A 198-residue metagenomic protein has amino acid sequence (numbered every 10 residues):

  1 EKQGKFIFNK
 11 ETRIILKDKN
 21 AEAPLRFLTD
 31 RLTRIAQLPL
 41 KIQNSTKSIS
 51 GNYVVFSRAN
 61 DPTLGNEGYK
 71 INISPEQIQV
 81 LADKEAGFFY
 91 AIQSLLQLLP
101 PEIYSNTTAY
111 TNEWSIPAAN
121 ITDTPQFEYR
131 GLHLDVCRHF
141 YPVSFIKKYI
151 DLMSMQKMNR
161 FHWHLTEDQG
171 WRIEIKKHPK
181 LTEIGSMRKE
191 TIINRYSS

Functional and structural regions predicted by a protein language model:
E1-F127: Contiguous, structured surface segment used for ligand recognition
S48, D168-Q169: Positions that flank functional sites
Q77, Y129-G131, M158-R160: Extracellular structured ligand-interaction cores
L81-A82, R130-V143, I184, E190-S198: The substrate-binding groove and active-site-proximal loops of carbohydrate-active enzymes, especially glycoside
L95-L98, E102, D135, F140 (+3 more regions): Mid-sequence acidic-hydrophobic segments that form the walls of catalytic/ligand-binding cavities or oligomerization
P125, Q169-S198: Aromatic- and acidic-residue-enriched carbohydrate-binding clefts of CAZyme catalytic domains
R130, I150, H162-H164, T182 (+1 more regions): Catalytic alpha/beta active-site cores
D135-D168, I175: A conserved hydrophobic secondary-structure block that centers on an alpha-helix together with its immediately flanking
